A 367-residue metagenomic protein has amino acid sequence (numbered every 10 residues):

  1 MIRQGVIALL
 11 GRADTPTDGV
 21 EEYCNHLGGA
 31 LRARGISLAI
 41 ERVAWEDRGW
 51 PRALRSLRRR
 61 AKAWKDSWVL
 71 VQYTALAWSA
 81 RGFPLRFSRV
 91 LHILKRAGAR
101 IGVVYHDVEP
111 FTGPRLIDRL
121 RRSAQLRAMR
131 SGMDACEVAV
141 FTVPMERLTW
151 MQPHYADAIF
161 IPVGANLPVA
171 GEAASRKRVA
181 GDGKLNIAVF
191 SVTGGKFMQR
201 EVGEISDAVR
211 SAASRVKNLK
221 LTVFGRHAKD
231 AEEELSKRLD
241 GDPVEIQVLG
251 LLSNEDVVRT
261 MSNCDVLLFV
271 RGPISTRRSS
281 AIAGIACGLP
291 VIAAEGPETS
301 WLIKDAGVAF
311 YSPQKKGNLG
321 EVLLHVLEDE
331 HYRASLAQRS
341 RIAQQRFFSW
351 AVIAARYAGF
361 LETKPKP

Functional and structural regions predicted by a protein language model:
G19, E330-L361: A charged, aromatic-enriched C-terminal amphipathic alpha-helix characteristic of glycosyltransferases across folds
S88-R100, R119-A139: Membrane-proximal helix-turn-helix segments that form the acceptor-binding/catalytic region of lipid-linked
R130-A173, N186-V192: Donor nucleotide-sugar binding/catalytic pocket of nucleotide-sugar-dependent glycosyltransferases
G164-K184, M198-R200, R259: Acidic anion/phosphate-binding donor-loop and adjacent secondary structure in glycosyltransferase catalytic cores
A180-L235: Conserved catalytic-core segment of nucleotide-activated headgroup transferases in glycan assembly
G225, E233-V258: Nucleotide-activated donor-binding/catalytic signature segment of Leloir-type glycosyltransferases, i.e., the conserved
M261-T276, L289: Acidic donor-binding loop of glycosyltransferase active sites
D305-G317, H325-E330: Conserved acidic donor-binding segment of nucleotide-sugar-dependent glycosyltransferases
